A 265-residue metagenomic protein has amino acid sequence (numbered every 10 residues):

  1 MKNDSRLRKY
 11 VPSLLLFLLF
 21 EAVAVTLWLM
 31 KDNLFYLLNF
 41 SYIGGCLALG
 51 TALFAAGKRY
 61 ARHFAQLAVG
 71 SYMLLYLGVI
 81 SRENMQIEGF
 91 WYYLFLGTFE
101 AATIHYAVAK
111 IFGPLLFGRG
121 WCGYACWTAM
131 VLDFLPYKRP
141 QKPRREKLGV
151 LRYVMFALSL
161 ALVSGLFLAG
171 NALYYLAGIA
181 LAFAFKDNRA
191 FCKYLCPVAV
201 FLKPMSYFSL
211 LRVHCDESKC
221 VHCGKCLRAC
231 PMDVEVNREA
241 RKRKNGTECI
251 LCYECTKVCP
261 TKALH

Functional and structural regions predicted by a protein language model:
M1-N237, T247, T256-H265: Non-ligating segments of multi-cofactor redox enzymes
K242: IQ-motif-like calmodulin-binding regions
